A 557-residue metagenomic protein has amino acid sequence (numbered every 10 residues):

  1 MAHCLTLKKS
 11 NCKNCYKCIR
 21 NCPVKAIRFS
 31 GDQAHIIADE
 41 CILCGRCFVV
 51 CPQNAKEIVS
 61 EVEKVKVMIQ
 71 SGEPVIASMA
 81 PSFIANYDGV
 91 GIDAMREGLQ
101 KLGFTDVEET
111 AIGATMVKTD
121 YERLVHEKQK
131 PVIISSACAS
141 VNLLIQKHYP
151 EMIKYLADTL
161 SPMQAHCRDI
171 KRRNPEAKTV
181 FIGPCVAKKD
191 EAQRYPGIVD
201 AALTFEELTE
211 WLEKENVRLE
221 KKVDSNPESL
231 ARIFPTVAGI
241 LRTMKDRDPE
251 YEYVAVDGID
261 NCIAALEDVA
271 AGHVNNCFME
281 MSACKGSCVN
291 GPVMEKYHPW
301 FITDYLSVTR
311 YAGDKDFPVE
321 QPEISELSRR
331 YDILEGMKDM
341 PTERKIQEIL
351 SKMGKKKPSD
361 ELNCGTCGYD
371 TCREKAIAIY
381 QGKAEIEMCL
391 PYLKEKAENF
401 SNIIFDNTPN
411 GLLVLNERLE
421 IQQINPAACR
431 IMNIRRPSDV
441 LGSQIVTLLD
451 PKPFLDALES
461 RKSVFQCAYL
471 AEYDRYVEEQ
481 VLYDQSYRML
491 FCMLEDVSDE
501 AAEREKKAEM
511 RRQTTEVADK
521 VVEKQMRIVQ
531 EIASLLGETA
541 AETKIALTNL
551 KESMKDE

Functional and structural regions predicted by a protein language model:
H3-K9, K13-I37, I42, R46-E61 (+2 more regions): Iron-sulfur cluster-binding cysteine motifs and their immediate structural context in ferredoxin-like electron-transfer
V59-M337, P341-L350, D370, E374-I377: Iron-sulfur-associated redox domains of electron-transfer enzymes in respiratory and anaerobic energy metabolism
I386-N407, E503-M510, V521: Short, charged amphipathic alpha-helical "coupling" segments at sensory-output junctions in signaling proteins
K396-C429: Sensory modules in modular signal-transduction proteins
A428-V440: PAS/PAS-like sensory domain cap-loop motif
D450-D499: PAS-family sensory/regulatory modules and their coupling/dimerization elements
Y483-I528: Sensory coupling linkers of modular signal transduction proteins
E509-E557: Signal-transducing coiled-coil/dimerization helices and immediately adjacent hinge/linker segments that couple sensory
